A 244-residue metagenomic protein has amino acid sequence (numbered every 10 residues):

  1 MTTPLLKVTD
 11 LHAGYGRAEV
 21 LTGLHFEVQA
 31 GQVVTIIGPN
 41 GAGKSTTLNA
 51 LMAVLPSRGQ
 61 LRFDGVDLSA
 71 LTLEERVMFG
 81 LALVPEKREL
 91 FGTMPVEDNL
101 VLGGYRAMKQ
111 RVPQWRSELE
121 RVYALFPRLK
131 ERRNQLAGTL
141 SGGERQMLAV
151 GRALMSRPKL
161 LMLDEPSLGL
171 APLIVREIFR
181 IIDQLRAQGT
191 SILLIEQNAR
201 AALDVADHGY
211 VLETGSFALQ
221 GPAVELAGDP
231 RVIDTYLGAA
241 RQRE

Functional and structural regions predicted by a protein language model:
T2-E244: Glycine-rich phosphate-binding loops of nucleotide-dependent enzymes
